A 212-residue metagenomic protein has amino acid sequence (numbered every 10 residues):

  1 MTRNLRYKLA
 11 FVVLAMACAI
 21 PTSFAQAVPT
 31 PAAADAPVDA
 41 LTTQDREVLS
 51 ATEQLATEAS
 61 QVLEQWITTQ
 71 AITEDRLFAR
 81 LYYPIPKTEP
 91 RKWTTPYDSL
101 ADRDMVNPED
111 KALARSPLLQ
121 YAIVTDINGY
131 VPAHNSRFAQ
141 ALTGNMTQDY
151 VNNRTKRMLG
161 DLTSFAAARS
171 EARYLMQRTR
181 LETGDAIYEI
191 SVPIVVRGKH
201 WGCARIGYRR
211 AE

Functional and structural regions predicted by a protein language model:
T2-F11: Bacterial N-terminal signal peptides that target proteins for export
A10-I20: Bacterial N-terminal signal peptides
P21-A25: Sec/Tat signal peptide C-region and signal peptidase I cleavage site
A27-A133: Intrinsically disordered, low-complexity terminal regulatory regions
S99-D102, V106-P108, F138-R178: Extracytoplasmic/periplasmic sensor domains and loops in membrane signaling proteins
V131-H134, A186-Y188: Short, solvent-exposed polar/charged micro-motifs at secondary-structure junctions
H134-A139, I206-R210: Short beta->alpha transition motifs characteristic of CBS
T155-E212: Sensory/regulatory domains in signal-transduction proteins
